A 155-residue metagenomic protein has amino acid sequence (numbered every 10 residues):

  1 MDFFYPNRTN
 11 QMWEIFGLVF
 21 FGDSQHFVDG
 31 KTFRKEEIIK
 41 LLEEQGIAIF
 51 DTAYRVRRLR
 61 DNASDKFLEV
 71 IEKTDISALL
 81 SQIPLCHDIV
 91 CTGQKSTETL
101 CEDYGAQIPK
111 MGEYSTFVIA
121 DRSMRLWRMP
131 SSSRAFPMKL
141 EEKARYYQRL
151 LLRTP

Functional and structural regions predicted by a protein language model:
D2-F67: Short, surface-exposed acidic-centric catalytic microdomains
P6-R8, I15, D61-S77, E102-P155: C-terminal capping/extension of enzyme domains
S24-Q25, H87-D88, I108: Secondary-structure boundary/capping signal
K31-E36, E98-Q107: Short, mixed-charge, low-aromatic patches
K40-L42, Q82, I119: Generic structural signal for beta-strand residues in well-ordered domains
E44-D103: Internal catalytic-core helix/loop-beta-alpha segment that presents or stabilizes conserved functional determinants
